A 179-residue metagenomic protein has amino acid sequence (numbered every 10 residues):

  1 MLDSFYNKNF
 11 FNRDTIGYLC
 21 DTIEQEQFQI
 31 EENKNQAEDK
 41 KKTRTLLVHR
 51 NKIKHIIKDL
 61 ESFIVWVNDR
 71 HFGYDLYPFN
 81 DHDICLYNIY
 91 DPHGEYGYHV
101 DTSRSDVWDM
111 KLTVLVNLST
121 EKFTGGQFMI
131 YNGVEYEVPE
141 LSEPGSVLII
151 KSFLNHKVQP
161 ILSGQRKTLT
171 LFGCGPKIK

Functional and structural regions predicted by a protein language model:
M1-F79: Non-heme Fe(II)/2-oxoglutarate
V65-K179: Catalytic core of non-heme Fe(II) oxygenases with the double-stranded beta-helix
